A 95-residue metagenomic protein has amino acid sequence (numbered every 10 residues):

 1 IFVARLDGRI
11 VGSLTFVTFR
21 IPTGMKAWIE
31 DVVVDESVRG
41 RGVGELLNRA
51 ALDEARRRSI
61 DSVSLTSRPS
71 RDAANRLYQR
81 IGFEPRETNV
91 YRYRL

Functional and structural regions predicted by a protein language model:
I1-G24, E30, N48-R49, E54 (+2 more regions): Acetyl-CoA-dependent GNAT
V11, R41-V43, T66: Short glycine-rich loop/turn motifs that provide flexible caps or phosphate-binding loops at active sites
L14-F16, K26, V34, I60 (+2 more regions): Residue-level detection of beta-strand scaffold positions
F19-I21, S37, S70-D72: Short coil/turn motifs at secondary-structure junctions
V32-V34, S67: Hydrophobic adenine-recognition pocket in adenosine-nucleotide-binding enzymes
V34, G40-D53, R76-I81: Conserved acetyl-CoA-binding loop-helix of GNAT-fold acetyltransferases
E45, R57, P69-E87, R92-Y93: Conserved active-site alpha-helix within GNAT-family acetyltransferase domains
A55-S67: Conserved GNAT acetyl-CoA-binding A-motif
